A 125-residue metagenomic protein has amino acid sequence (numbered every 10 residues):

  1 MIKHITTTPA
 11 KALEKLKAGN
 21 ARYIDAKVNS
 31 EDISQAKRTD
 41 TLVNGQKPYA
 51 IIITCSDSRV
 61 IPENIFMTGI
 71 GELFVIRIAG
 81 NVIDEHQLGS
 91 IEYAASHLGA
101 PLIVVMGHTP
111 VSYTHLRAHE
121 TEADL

Functional and structural regions predicted by a protein language model:
I2-V82: Short, conserved "active-site rim" segments that organize catalytic pockets and cofactor/ligand binding
I65-G69, G89-I91, R117: Short, glycine/charged-enriched secondary-structure capping and boundary segments
A79-V82, H108-S112: Acidic, glycine-rich active-site loops and adjacent beta-strand->loop/helix elements that engage anionic groups
I83-L98: Thiamine diphosphate
P101: Short acidic/polar active-site loop segments enriched in Thr and Asp
V105: Conserved functional hotspot residues or short segments at active or partner-binding sites across diverse domains
T114-T121: Conserved small/polar residues in nucleotide/adenosyl-binding loops
